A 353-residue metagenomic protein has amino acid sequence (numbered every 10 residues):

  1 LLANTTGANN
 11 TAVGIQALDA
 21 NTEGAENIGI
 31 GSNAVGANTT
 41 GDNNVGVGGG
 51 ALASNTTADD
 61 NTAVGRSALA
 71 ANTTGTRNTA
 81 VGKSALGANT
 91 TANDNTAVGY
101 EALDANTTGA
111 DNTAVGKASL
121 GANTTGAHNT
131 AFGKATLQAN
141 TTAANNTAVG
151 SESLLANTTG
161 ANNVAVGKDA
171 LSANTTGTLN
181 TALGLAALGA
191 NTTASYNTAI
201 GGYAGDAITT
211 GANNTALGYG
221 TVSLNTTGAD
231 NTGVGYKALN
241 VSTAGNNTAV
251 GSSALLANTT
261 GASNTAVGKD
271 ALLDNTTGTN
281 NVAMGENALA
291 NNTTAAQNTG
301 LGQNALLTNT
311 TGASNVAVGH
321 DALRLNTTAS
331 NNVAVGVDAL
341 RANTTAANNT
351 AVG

Functional and structural regions predicted by a protein language model:
L1-G353: Glycine- and small/polar-enriched repetitive beta-structure motifs of secreted/surface proteins
